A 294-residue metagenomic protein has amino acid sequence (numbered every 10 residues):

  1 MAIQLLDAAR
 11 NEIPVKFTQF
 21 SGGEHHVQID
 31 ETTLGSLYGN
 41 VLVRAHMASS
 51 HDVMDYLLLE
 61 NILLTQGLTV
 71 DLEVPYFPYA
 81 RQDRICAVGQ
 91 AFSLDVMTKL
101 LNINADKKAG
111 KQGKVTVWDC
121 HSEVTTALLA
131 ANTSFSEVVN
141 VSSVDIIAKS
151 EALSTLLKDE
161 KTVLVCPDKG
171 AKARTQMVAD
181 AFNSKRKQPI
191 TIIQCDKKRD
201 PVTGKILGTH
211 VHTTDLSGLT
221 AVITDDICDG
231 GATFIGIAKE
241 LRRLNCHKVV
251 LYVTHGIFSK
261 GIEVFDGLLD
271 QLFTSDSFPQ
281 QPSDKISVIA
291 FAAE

Functional and structural regions predicted by a protein language model:
M1-E294: PRPP-associated nucleotide enzymes
